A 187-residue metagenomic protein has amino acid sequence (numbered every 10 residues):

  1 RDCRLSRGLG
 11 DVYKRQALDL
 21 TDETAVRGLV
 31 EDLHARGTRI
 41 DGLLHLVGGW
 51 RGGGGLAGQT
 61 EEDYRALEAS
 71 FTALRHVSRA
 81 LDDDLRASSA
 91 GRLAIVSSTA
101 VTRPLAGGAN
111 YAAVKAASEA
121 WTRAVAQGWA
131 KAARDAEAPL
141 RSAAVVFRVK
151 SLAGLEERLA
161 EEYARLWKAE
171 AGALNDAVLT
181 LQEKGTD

Functional and structural regions predicted by a protein language model:
D2-Y13: Single conserved hydrophobic/aromatic residue that forms the stacking wall/gate of nucleotide- or nucleobase-binding
K14-A25: Rossmann-fold cofactor-recognition segment
A25-G28, A69-A80: Conserved mid-core alpha-helix of short-chain dehydrogenase/reductase
L33-R39, A87-S88: Glycine-rich phosphate-binding loop signature in dinucleotide/nucleotide-binding domains
D41-L44, A94: N-terminal Rossmann-like NAD(P) cofactor-binding module of classical short-chain dehydrogenase/reductase
L44-G53: Conserved NAD(P)H cofactor-binding loop of Rossmann-fold oxidoreductase domains
G55-R75, R86-L140, R148-S151: Catalytic loop of short-chain dehydrogenase/reductase
T72, Q127, K131-D187: C-terminal helical subdomain
